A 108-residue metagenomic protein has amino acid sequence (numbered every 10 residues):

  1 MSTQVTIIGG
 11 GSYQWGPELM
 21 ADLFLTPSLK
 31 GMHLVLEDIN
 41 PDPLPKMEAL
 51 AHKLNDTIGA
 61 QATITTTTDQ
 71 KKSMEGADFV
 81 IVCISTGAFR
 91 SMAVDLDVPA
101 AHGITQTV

Functional and structural regions predicted by a protein language model:
T3-K30: N-terminal Rossmann-like dinucleotide-binding module
Q4, H33, T63: Residues at the starts of beta-strands that form the adenosine-phosphate
Q14-W15, P45-K46, E75: Residues that form or flank phosphate/diphosphate-binding pockets in enzymes that use nucleotide phosphates
P17-E18, M47, S91-V94: Short, solvent-exposed loop/turn and secondary-structure capping segments
E18-A21, A49, T68: Short, contiguous clusters of charged residues that form electrostatic/catalytic patches at enzyme active sites, used
D22, A51, V82-C83: Short secondary-structure boundary/capping segments
S28-L54: NAD(P)-binding Rossmann-fold cofactor-contacting core
E37-P43, T57-V108: Rossmann-like NAD(P)-binding element
